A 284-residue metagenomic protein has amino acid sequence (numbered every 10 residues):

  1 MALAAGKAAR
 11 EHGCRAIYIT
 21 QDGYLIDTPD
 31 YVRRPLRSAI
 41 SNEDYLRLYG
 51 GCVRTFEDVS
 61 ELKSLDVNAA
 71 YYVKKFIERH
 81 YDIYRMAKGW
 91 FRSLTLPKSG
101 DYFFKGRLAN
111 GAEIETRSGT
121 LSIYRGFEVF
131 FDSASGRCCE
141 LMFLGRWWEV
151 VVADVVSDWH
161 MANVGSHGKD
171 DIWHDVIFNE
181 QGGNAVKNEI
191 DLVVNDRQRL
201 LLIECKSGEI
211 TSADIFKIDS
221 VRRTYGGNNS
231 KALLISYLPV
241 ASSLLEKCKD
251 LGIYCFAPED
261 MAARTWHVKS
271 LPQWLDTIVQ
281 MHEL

Functional and structural regions predicted by a protein language model:
L3-N188, D196-R199, G208, S212 (+2 more regions): Long, low-complexity, Lys/Arg-enriched
D191: Pyridoxal 5′-phosphate
I203: Conserved beta3 VAIK motif of the Hanks protein kinase fold
